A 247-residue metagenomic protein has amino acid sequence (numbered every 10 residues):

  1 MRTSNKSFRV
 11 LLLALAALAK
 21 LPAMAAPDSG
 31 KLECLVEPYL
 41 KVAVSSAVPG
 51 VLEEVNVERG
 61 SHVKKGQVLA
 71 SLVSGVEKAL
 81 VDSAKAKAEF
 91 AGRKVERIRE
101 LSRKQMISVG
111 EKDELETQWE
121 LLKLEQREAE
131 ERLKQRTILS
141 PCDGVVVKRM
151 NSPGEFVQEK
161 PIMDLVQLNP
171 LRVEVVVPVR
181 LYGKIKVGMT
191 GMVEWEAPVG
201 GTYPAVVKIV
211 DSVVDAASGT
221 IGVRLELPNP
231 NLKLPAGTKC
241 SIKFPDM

Functional and structural regions predicted by a protein language model:
R2-L11: Bacterial N-terminal signal peptides that target proteins for export
L18-P49, K208-I209, C240: N-terminal beta-strand block that forms a small beta-sandwich/beta-barrel module immediately after a flexible targeting
L35, P49, E53-N56, H62-V68 (+3 more regions): Surface-exposed patches in structured soluble domains
V44, E128-T137: Short segments within alpha-helical structural elements
V76-E131, R149, V173, S218: Alpha-helical coiled-coil segments
V147-K148, G201-M247: Structural microfeature recognizing short secondary-structure transition sites
L168, M189-P204: Low-complexity, intrinsically disordered, polar/proline/glycine/glutamine-rich protein-protein interaction regions
